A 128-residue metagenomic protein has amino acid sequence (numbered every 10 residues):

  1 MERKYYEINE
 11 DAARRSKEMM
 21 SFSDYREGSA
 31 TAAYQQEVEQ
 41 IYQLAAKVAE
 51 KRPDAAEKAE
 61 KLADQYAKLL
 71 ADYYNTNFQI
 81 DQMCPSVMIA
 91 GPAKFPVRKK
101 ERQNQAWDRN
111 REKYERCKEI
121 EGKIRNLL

Functional and structural regions predicted by a protein language model:
M1-L128: Long, charge-dense low-complexity segments
